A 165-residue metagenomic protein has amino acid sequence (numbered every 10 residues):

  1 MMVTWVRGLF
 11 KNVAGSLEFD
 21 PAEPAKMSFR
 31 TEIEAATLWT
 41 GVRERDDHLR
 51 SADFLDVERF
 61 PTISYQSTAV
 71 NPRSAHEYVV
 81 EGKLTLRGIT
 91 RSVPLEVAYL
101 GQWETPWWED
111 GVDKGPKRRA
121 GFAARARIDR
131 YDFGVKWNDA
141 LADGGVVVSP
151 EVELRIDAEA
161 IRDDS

Functional and structural regions predicted by a protein language model:
M1-S165: Low-complexity, acidic/polar, glycine-enriched regions of mature
